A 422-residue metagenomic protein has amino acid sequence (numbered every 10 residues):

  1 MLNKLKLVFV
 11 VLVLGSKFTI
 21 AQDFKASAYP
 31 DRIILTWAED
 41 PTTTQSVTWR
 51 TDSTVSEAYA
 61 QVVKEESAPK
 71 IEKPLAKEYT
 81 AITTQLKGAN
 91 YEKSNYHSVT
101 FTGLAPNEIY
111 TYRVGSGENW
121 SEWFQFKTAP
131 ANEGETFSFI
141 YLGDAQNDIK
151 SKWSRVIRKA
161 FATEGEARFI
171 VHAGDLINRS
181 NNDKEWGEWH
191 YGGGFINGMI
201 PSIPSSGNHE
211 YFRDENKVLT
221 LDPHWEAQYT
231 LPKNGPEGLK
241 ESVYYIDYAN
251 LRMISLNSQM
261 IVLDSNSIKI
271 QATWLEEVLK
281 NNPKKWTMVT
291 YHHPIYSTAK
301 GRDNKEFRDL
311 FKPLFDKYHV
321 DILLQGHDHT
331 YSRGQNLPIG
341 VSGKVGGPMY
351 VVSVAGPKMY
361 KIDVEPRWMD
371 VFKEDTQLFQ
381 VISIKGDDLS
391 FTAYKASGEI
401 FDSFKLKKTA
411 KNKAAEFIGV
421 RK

Functional and structural regions predicted by a protein language model:
L2, K6-L7, T19-Y141, A162-T163 (+3 more regions): Acidic, histidine-bearing metal-coordination/catalytic regions of metal-dependent phosphoesterases
V11-T19: Hydrophobic h-region of N-terminal signal peptides that target proteins for export in Gram-negative bacteria
E65-Y96, I140-R155, S180, F212 (+7 more regions): Acidic/histidine-rich helix-loop elements that form or flank divalent-metal/phosphate-binding sites at the catalytic
N95-F101, I109-Q125, P130, K184-E276 (+5 more regions): Extended active-site neighborhood of metal-dependent phosphoesterases/phosphodiesterases
N132-Q146, Q271-E306, M349, K395 (+1 more regions): Mobile, glycine- and charge-enriched loop segments and immediately flanking short secondary-structure elements within
T136-Y211: Conserved, compact domain cores that house catalytic/ligand-binding motifs in diverse enzymes and effector modules
Y141-G143, F169-D175, S202-N208, N257 (+3 more regions): Active-site neighborhood of phospho(di)ester-bond hydrolases with catalytic His/Asp-centered motifs
M260-N266, N282-L323, G343, K361: Active-site-proximal segments of metal-dependent phosphoesterases and phosphodiesterases across multiple
